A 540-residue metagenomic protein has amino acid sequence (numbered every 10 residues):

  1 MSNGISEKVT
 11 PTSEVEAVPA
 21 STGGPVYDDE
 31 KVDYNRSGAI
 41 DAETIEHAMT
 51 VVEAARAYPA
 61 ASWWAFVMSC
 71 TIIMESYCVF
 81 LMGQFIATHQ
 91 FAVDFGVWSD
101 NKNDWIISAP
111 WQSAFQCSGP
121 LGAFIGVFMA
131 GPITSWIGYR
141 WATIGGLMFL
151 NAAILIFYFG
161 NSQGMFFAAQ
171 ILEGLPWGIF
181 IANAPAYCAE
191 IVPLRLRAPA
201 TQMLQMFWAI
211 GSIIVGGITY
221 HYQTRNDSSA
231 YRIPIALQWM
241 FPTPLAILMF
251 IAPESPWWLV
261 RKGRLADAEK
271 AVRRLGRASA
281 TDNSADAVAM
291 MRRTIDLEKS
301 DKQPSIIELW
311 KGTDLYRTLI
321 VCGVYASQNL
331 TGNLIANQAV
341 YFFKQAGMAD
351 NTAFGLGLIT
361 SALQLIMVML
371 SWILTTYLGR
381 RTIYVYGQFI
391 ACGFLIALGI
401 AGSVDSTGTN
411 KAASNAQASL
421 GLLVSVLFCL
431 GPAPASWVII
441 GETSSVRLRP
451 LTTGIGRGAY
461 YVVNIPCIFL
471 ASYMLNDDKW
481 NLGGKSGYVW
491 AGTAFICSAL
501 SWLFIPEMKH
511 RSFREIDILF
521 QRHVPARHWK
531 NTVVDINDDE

Functional and structural regions predicted by a protein language model:
S2-R273, D296-E540: Alpha-helical transmembrane bundle of multi-pass membrane proteins
R274-A285: Short intracellular "coupling" helices and adjacent cytoplasmic loop segments at the cytosolic face of multi-pass
S284-D296: Cytosol/matrix-facing amphipathic helices and coiled-coil assembly/linker segments of eukaryotic membrane proteins
